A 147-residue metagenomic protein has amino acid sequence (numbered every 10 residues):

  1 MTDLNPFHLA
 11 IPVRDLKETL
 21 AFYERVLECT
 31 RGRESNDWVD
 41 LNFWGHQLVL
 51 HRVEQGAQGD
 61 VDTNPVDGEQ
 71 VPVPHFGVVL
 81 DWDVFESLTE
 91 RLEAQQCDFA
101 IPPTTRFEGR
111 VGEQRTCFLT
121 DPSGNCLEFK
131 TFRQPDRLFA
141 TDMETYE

Functional and structural regions predicted by a protein language model:
M1-F7, T30-W82, E86-T120, F132-E147: Vicinal oxygen chelate
V13-D15: Conserved beta-strand-loop-alpha-helix junction that forms the acyl-donor binding cleft
K17-E18, D83: Short alpha-helical
T19-E24, L92, G124: Conserved active-site tyrosine of GNAT-family acetyltransferases
C126-F129: Short glycine-/small-residue motifs
